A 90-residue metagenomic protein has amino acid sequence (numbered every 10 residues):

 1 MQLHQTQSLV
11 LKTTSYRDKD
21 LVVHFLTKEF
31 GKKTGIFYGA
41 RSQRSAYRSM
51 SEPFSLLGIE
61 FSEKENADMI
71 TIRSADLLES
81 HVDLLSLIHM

Functional and structural regions predicted by a protein language model:
M1-I88: A surface-exposed, charged beta-strand/loop segment in the N-terminal or early-internal portion of soluble proteins
